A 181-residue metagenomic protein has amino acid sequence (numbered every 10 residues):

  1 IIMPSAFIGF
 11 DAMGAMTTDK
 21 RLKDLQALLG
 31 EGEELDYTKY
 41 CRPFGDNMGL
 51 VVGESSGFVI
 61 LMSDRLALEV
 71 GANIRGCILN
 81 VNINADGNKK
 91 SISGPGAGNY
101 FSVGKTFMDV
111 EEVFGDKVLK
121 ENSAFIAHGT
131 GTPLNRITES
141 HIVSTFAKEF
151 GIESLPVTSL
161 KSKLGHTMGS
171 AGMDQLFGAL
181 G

Functional and structural regions predicted by a protein language model:
I1-V51, V81-P95, G129-R136, E153-G181: Acyl-CoA/ACP chain-elongation machinery
F10-M13, G76-C77, H141-S144: Glycine-rich, phosphate-binding/catalytic loops in enzymes
L22-V118, S123-A124: Condensing-enzyme catalytic core mediating Claisen C-C bond formation in acyl metabolism
I60-S63, T106, V143, M173-L180: Buried hydrophobic packing segments
G98, E121-S140: An N-terminal domain-start capping segment
N99-F101, H141, D174: Surface-exposed alpha-helical interface segments used for non-catalytic interactions
F107-F114, G129, P133, A147-G151 (+1 more regions): Alpha-helix capping/termination and helix-coil
R136-S154: Glycine- and aromatic-enriched membrane alpha-helices
